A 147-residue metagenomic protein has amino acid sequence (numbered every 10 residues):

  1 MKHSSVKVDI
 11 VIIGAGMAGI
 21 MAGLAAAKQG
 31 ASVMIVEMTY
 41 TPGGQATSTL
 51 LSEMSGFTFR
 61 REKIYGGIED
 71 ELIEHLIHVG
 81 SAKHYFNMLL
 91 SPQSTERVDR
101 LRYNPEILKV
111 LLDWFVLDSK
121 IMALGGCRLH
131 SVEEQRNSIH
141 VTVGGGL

Functional and structural regions predicted by a protein language model:
K2-A18, M34: Beta1/beta-strand and adjacent pyrophosphate-binding region of the FAD-binding site in flavoprotein oxidoreductases
K7-D9, G126, I139: Phosphate-coordination loops involved in phosphoryl transfer and adenosine-cofactor binding
M17, L24, R128, V141-G144: Mobile, glycine-rich extracellular loop/lid and propeptide segments that shape or gate substrate/ligand access
M17-A18, Y40-T41, G146-L147: Short, glycine-/Ser/Thr-/acidic-enriched flexible segments
A25, A31-S32, E37-S131, Q135: Conserved N-terminal/central alpha/beta ligand/cofactor-binding core
E133-L147: Conserved beta-strand-loop-beta-strand element in the redox core of flavoprotein oxidoreductases
